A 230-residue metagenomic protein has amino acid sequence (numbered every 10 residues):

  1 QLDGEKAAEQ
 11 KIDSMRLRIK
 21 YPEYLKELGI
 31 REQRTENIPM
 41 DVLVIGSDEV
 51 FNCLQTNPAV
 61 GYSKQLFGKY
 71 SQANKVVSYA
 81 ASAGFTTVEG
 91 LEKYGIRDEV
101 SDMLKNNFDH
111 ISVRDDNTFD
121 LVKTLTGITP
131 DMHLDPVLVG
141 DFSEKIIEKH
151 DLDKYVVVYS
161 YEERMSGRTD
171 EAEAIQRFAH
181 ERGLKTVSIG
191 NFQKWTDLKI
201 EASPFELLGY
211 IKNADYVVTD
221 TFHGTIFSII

Functional and structural regions predicted by a protein language model:
Q1-I230: Active-site anion-handling motifs in enzyme catalytic cores
